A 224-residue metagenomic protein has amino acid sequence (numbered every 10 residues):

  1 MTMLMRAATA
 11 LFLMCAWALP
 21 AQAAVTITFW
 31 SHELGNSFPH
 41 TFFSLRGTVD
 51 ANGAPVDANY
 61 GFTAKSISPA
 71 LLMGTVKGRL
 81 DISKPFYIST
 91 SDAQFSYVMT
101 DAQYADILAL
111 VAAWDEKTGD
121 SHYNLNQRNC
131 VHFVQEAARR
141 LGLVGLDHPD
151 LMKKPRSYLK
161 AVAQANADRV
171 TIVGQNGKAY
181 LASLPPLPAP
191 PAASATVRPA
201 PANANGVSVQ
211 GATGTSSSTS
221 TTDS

Functional and structural regions predicted by a protein language model:
M1-A8: Bacterial N-terminal signal peptides that target proteins for export
A10-L11, A21: Cleavable N-terminal signal peptides
W17-A24: Sec/Tat signal peptide C-region and signal peptidase I cleavage site
A24-A93: Glycine-rich catalytic cores of cysteine/serine-nucleophile enzymes that process amide/ester linkages in cell-envelope
F29-H32, S91-T100, D115-L125: Second-shell loop/turn segments in exported
F38-T41, S91, F95, Q103-L110 (+3 more regions): Stable alpha-helical elements in mature extracytoplasmic
A113-S224: Activation targets extended, charge/polar-rich intrinsically disordered C-terminal tails
